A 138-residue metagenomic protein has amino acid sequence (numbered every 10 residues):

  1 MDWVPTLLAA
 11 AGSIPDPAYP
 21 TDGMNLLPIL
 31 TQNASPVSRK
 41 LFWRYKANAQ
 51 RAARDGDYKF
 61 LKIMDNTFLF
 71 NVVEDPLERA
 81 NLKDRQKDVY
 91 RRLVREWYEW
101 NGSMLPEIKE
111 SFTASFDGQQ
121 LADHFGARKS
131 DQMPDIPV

Functional and structural regions predicted by a protein language model:
M1-V72, S103, E107-K109, G126 (+1 more regions): C-terminal cap/loop subdomain of S1 sulfatases and analogous C-terminal strand-loop tails that border
W3, D55, M64-D65, V72-V138: Long, internal low-complexity/basic segments
